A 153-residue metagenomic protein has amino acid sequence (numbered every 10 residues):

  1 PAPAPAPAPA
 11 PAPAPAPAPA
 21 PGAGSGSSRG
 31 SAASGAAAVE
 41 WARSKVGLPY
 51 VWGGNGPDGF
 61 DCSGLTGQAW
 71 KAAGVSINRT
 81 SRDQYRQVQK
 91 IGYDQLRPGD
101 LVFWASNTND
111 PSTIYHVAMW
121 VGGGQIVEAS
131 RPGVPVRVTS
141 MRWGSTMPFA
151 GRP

Functional and structural regions predicted by a protein language model:
P1-A36: Hydrophobic packing segments in regular secondary structure
G22-P153: Peptidoglycan cell-wall recognition and remodeling modules
